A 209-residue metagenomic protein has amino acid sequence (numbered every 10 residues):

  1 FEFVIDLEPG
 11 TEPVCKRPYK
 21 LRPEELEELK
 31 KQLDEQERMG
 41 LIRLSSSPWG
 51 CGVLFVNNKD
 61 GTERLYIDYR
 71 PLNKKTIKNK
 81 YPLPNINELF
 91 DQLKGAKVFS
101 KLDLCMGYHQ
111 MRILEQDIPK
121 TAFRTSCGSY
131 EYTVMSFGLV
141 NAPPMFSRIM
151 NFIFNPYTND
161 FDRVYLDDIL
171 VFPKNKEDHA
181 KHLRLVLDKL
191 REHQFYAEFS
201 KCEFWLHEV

Functional and structural regions predicted by a protein language model:
F1-V209: Retroelement reverse transcriptase polymerase core
